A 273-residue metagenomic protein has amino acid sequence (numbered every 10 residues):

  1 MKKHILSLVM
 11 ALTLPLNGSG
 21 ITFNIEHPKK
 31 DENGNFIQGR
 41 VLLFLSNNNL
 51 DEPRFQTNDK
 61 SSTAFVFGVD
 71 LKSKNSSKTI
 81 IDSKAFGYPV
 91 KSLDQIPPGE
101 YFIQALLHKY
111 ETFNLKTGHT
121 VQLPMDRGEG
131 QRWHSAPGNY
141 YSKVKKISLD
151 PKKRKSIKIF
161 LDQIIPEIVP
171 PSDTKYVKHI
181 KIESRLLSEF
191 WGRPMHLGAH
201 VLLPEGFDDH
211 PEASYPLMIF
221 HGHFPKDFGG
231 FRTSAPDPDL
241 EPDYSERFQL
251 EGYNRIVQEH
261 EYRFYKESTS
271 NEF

Functional and structural regions predicted by a protein language model:
M1-H4: Positively charged n-region of N-terminal signal peptides that target proteins for export
V9-G18: Hydrophobic h-region of N-terminal signal peptides that target proteins for export in Gram-negative bacteria
G20-T22, Q38-L42, E100, G198: Exposed beta-strand and adjacent loop surfaces of beta-rich binding modules that mediate intermolecular recognition
I21-K29: A short, amphipathic beta-strand motif
N24-I25, F44, F220: Short, hydrophobic/glycine-enriched beta-strand segments
N33-N48: Short, ordered, surface-exposed loop/turn motifs in non-cytosolic proteins
N47-N49, F55-F273: Non-catalytic cap/lid and distal C-terminal segments of serine-dependent acyl enzymes
